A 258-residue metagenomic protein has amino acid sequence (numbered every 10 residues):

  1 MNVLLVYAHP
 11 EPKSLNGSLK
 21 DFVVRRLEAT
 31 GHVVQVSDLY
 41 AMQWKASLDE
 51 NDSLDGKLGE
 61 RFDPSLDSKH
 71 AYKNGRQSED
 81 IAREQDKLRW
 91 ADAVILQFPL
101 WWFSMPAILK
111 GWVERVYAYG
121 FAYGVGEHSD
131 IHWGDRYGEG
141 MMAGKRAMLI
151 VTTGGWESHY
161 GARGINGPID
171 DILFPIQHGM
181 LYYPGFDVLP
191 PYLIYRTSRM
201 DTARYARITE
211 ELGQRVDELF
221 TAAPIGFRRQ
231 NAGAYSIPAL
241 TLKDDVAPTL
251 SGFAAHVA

Functional and structural regions predicted by a protein language model:
M1-V125, E210-A258: N-terminal beta1-alpha1-beta2 submodule of the flavodoxin-like/Rossmannoid cofactor-binding fold
S37-W44, F186-A203: Short connector loops at secondary-structure junctions
A46-N51, Y160-A162, A203-Y205: Short aromatic-enriched loop/helix-cap "lid" or pocket-rim segments at secondary-structure transitions that line
R89, A107, M142, F186-D187: Structured loop/turn residues at beta-strand edges in well-structured enzyme cores
Y119-G124, E157, F186-P190: Short, structured loop/turn "capping" segments at alpha-beta junctions
G124-Y182: Short, glycine-/small-residue-rich phosphate/pyrophosphate-handling segment
F174, G179-P190, I194, E218: Oxidoreductase and adenylate-handling cofactor-binding alpha/beta cores
